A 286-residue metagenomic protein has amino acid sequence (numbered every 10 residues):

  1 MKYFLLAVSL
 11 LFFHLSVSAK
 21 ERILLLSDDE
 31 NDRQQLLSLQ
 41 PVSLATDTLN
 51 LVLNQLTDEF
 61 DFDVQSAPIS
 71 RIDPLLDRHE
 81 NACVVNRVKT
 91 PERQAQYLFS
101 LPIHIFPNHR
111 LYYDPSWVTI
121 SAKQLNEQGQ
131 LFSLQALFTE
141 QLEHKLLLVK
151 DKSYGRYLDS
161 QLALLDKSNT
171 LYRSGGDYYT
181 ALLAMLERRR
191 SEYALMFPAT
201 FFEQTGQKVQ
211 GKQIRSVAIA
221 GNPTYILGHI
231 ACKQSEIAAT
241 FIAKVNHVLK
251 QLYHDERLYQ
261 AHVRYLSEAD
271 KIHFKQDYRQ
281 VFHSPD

Functional and structural regions predicted by a protein language model:
A19-Y97: Extracytoplasmic small-molecule ligand-binding "clamshell" domains of the periplasmic binding protein/Venus flytrap
K20-S38, V42, L125-R156: Short loop->beta-strand "edge-of-pocket" segments that line small-molecule binding or catalytic clefts across diverse
D28-N31, I105-R110, K208-N246, D270-D277 (+1 more regions): Periplasmic-binding protein-like
T46-L56, Y113-Q135, Q141, L227-E268: Extended ligand-binding regions for polar small-molecule ligands
L49-E59, L131, F138-G175, T205-G211: Ligand-binding cleft/hinge of the Venus flytrap
N54-Q55, Q65-S66, S70-A82, Q161-L164 (+2 more regions): Short helices/loops that flank or line small-molecule/ion binding pockets
V64-E140, A218-G221: Acidic, polar ligand-binding/catalytic clefts
D77, V85-Q96, D159, E192-T224: A ligand-binding cleft/hinge motif common to bilobed small-molecule-binding domains
